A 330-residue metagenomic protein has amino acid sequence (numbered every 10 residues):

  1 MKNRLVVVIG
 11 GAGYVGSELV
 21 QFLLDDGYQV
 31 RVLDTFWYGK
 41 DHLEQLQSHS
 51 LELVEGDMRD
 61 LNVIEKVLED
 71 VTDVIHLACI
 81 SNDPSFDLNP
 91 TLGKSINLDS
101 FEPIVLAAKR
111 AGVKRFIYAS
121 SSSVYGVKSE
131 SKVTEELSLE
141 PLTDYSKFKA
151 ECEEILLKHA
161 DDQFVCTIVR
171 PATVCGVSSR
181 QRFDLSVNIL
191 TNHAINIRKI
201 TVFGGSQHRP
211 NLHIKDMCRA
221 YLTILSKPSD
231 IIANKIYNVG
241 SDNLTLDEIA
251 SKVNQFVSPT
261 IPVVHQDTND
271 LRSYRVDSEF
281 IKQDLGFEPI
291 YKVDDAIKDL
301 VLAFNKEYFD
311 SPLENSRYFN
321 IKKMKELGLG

Functional and structural regions predicted by a protein language model:
M1-D73: N-terminal Rossmann/SDR dinucleotide-binding element
H42-E44, P84-T91, V127-S131, S179-R180: Conserved catalytic-core motifs of eukaryotic protein kinase domains, centered on the activation segment
M58-I96: NAD(P)H-binding glycine-rich loop region in Rossmannoid oxidoreductase-like domains and their noncatalytic homologs
R59, L92-P103, L139, T143 (+1 more regions): Glycine-rich NAD(P)-binding loop of the Rossmann-fold in SDR/ketoreductase-type enzymes
E102-D144: Conserved Rossmann-fold NAD(P)-dependent oxidoreductase catalytic core, especially the SDR/UDP-sugar
E154-R209, I214-L225, V253-Q255: NAD(P)-dependent short-chain dehydrogenase/reductase
R198, F203-G330: C-terminal substrate-binding subdomain of Rossmann-fold SDR/epimerase-dehydratase oxidoreductases
